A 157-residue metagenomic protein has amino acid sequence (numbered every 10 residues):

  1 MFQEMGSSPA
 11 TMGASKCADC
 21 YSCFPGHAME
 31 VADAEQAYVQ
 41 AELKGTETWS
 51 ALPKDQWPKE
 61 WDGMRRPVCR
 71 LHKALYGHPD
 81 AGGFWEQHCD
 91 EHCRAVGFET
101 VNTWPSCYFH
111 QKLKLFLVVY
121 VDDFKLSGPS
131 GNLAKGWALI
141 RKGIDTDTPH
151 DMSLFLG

Functional and structural regions predicted by a protein language model:
M1-G157: Long, low-complexity, charge-biased intrinsically disordered regions
